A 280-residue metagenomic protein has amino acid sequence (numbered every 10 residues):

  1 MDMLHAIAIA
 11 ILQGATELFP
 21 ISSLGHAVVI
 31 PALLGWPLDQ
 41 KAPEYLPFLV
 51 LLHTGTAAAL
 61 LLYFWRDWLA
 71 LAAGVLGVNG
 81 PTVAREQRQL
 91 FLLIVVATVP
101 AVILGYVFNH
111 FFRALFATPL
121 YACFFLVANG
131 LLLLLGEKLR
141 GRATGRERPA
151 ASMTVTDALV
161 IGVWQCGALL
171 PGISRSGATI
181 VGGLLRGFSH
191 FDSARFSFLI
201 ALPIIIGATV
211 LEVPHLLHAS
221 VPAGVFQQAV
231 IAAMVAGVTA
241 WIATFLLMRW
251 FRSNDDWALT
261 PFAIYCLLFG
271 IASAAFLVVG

Functional and structural regions predicted by a protein language model:
M1-G280: Multi-pass membrane proteins that catalyze or facilitate reactions on polyprenyl-/lipid-phosphate substrates and their
